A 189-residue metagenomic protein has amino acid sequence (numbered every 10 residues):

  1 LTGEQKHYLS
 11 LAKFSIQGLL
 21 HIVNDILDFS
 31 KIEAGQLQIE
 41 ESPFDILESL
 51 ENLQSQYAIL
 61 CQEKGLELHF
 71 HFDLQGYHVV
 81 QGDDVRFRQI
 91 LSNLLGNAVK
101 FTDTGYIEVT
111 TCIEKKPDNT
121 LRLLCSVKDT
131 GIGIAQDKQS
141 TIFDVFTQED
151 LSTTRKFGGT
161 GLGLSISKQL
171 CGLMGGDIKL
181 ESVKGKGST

Functional and structural regions predicted by a protein language model:
E4-K6, E40-D45, Q62, E67-H78 (+1 more regions): Conserved catalytic submotifs in the C-terminal HATPase_c
F14-L19: Short alpha-helical segment of the dimerization/phosphotransfer core of two-component systems
S30-E41, Y106: Helix-loop junction within the histidine kinase core
I59, I132-G133: Glycine-rich G1-box
A98-V99: Short helix-loop "hinge" at the ATP-lid/N-box region of the Bergerat-fold HATPase_c
I134-Q148: Short conserved segment of the HATPase_c
G175-E181: Glycine-rich ATP-binding loops of the HATPase_c
